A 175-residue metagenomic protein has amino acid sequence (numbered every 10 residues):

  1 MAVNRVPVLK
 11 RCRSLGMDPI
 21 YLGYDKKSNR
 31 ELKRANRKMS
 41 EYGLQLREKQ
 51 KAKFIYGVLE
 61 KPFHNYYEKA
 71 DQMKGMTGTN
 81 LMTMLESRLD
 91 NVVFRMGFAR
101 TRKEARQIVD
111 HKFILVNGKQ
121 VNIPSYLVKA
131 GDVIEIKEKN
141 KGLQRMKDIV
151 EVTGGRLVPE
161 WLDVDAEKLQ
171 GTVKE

Functional and structural regions predicted by a protein language model:
M1-M96, I123-E175: Ferredoxin-like alpha/beta domains used as RNA- or RNAP-binding modules
A99-R102: Beta-rich strand-turn-strand
I108-V109, V128: Short, well-ordered loop/turn sites that connect or cap secondary structure elements
V116-N117, E151: Short, solvent-exposed secondary-structure boundary motifs
